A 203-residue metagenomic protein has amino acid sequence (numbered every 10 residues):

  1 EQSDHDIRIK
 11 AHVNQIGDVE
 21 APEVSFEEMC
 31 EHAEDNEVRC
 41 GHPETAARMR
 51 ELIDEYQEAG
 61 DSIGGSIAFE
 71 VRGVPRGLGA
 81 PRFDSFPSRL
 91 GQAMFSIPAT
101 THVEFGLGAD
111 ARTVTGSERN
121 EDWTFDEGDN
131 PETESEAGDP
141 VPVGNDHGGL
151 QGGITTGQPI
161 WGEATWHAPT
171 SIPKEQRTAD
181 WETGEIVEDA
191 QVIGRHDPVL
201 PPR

Functional and structural regions predicted by a protein language model:
E1, P202-R203: Well-ordered alpha/beta subsegment
E1-R82: Glycine-rich, mobile lid/loop segments that gate access to catalytic sites or pores
Q15-V24, G116-E118, G184-D189: Short, mixed-charge aromatic SLiMs
I16, A168-P169, I193: Structured, active/binding-site neighborhoods that engage oxygen-rich ligands
A59-V187: Glycine-rich anion/phosphate-binding loop at the beta-strand->alpha-helix junction
E182-P202: Amphipathic, heptad-repeat alpha-helical segments used for oligomerization and assembly
